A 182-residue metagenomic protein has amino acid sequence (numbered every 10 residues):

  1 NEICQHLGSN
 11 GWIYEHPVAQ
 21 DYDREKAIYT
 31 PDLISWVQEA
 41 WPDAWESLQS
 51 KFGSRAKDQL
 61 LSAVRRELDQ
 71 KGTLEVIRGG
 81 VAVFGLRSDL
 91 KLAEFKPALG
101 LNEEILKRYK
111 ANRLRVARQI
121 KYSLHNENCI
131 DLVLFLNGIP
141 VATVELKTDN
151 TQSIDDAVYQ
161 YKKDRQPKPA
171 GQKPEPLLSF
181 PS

Functional and structural regions predicted by a protein language model:
N1-S182: An alpha-helical interface "stripe"
